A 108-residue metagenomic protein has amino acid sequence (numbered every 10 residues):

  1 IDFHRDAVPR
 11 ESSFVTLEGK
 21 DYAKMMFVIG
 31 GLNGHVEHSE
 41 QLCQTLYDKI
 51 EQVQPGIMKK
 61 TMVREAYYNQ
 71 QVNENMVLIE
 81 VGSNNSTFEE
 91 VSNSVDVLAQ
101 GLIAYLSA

Functional and structural regions predicted by a protein language model:
I1-I29: Active-site microenvironments of hydrolase-like enzyme catalytic domains
H4-R5, I29-G31, I50-Q54, N85 (+2 more regions): Sec/Tat-exported extracytoplasmic proteins
R5-R10, L32-H35, A66-N69, S83-S86: Solvent-exposed loop/turn segments at secondary-structure junctions within structured extracellular/periplasmic domains
G19, G31-L42, S86-E90, S94: Extracytoplasmic/periplasmic, Sec-exported soluble proteins
Y22-K24, G56-I57, E74-N75: Loop/turn elements at helix/coil->beta-strand transitions in domains of secreted/extracellular proteins
H35-M62: Active-site-adjacent substrate-binding region of metalloamidase/peptidase-like peptide-processing proteins
K60-A108: Active-site-adjacent mobile loop/cap segments within catalytic or ligand-binding domains
